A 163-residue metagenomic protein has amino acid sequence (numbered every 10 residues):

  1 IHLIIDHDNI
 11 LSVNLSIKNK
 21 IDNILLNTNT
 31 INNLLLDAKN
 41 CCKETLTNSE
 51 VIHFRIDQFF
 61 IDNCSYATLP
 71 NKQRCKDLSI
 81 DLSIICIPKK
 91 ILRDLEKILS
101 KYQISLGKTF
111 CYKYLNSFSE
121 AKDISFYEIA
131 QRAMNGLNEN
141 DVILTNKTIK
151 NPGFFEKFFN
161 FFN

Functional and structural regions predicted by a protein language model:
I1-H2: N-terminal glycine/serine-rich phosphate-binding loop of ATP-dependent small-molecule kinases, especially carbohydrate
I5-N163: Nucleotide/phosphate-binding catalytic cleft detector across ATP-hydrolyzing and phosphate-transferring enzymes
